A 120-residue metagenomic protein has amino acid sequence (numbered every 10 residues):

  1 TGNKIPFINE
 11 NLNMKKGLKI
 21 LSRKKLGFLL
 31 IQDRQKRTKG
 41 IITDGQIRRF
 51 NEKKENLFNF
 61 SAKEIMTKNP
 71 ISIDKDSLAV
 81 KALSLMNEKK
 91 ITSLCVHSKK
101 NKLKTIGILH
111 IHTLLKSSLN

Functional and structural regions predicted by a protein language model:
T1-I5, N59-P70: Bateman (tandem CBS) regulatory domains
I5-I8, T38, N56, P70-I73 (+1 more regions): Short N-terminal micro-motifs specific to bacterial/archaeal maturation and metal-cluster initiation sites
F7-K25, N51-K54, S72-T92, V96-K100 (+1 more regions): The conserved cystathionine-beta-synthase
L21-K24, L29-Q46, M86, L94-T113: A glycine-centered beta-loop-beta connector
L26, L57-F60, K68, I91 (+1 more regions): Active-site lining segments that contact anionic ligands and/or coordinate catalytic metals
G45, E52-F58: Cytosolic, membrane-proximal regulatory domains of ion/volume homeostasis and mechanosensation machinery
